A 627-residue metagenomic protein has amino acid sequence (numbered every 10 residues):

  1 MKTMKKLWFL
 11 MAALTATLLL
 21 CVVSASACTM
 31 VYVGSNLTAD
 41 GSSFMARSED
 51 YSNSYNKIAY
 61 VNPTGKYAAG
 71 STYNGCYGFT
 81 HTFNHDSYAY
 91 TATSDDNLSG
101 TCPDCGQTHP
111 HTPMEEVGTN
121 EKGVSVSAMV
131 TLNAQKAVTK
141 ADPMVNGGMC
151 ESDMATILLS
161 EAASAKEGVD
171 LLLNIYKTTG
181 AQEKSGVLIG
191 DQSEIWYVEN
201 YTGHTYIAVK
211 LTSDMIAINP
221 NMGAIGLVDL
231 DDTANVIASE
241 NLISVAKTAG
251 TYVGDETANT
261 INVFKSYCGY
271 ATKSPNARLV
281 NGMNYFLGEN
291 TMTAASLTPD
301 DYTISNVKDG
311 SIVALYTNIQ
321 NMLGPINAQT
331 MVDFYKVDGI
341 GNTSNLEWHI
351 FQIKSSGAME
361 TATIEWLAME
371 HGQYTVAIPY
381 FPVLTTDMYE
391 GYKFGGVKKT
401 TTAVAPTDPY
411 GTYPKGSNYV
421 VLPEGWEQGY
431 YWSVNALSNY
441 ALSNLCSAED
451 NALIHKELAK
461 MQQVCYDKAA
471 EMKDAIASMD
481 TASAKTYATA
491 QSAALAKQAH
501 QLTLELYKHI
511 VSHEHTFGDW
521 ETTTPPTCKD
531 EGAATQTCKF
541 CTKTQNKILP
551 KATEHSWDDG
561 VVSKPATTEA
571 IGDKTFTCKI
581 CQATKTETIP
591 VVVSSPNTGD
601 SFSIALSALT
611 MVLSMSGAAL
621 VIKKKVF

Functional and structural regions predicted by a protein language model:
K2-M11: Bacterial N-terminal signal peptides that target proteins for export
M11-C21: Bacterial N-terminal signal peptides
L20-A27, V593-I604: Sec-dependent signal peptide cleavage junction
C28-C150, L171-D301: A contiguous strand-loop segment
D301-T400: Long, well-ordered mid-to-C-terminal structural blocks that present hydrophobic/aromatic surfaces
M369-Y374, P382-S512: Charged low-complexity "KEKE/polyampholyte" interaction tracts
S512-P596: Extracellular modular ligand-binding repeats in secreted and cell-surface proteins
F602-K624: A cross-kingdom C-terminal cell-surface attachment/processing module
